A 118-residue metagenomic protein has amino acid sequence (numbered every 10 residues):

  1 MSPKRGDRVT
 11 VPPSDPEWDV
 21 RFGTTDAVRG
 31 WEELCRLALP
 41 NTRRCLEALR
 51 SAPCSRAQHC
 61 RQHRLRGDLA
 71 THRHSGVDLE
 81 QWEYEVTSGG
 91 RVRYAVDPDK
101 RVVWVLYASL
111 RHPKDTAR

Functional and structural regions predicted by a protein language model:
M1-G90, V96-R118: Basic, Lys/Arg-enriched alpha-helical interface segments
